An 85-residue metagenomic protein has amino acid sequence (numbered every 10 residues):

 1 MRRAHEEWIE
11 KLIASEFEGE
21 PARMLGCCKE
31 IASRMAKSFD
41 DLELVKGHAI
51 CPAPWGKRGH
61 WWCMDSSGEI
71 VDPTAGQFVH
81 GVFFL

Functional and structural regions predicted by a protein language model:
M1-L85: A structural boundary/capping signal
